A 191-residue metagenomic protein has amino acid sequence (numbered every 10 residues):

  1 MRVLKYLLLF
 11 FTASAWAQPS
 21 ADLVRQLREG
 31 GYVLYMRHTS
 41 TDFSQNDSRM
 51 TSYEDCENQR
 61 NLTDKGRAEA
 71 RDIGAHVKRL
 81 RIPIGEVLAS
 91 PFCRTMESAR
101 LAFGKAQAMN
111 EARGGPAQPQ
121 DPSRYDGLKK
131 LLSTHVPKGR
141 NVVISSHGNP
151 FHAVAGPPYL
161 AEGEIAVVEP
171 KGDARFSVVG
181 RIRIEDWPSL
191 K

Functional and structural regions predicted by a protein language model:
M1-K5: Positively charged n-region of N-terminal signal peptides that target proteins for export
L8-A17: Hydrophobic h-region of N-terminal signal peptides that target proteins for export in Gram-negative bacteria
P19-N110, G114-P119, P157-K191: Active-site-proximal alpha-helix that buttresses catalytic centers in soluble enzyme cores
G31-V33, P137-S146: Generic beta-sheet signal
E111-D121, Y125-S133: All-alpha RGS (Regulator of G-protein Signaling) helical domain and cognate RGS-like helical scaffolds
T134-R140, K171-D173: A short, structured loop/turn motif at beta-sheet edges
